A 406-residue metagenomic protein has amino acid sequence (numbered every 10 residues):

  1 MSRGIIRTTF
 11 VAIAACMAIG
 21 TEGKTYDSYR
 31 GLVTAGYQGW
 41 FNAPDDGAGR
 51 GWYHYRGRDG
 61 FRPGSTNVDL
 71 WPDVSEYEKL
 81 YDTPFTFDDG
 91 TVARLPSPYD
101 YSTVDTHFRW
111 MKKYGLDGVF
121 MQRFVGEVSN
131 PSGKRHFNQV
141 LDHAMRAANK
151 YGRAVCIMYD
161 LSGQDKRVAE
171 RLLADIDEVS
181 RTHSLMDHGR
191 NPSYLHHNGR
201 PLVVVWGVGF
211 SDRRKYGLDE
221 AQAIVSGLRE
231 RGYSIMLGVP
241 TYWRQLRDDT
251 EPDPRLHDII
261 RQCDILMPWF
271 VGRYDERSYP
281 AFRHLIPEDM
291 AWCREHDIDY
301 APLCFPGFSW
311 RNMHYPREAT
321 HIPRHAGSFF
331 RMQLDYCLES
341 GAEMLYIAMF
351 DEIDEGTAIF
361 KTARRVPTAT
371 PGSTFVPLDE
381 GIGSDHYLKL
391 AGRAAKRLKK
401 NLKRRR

Functional and structural regions predicted by a protein language model:
M1-S2, I19, A35: Secreted/periplasmic carbohydrate-active enzymes, especially glycoside hydrolases
M1-T9: Bacterial N-terminal signal peptides that target proteins for export
T8-V11, L266: Short amphipathic alpha-helical "recognition" segments used for binding
A12-G20: Hydrophobic h-region of N-terminal signal peptides that target proteins for export in Gram-negative bacteria
G23-R406: Glycan-processing catalytic domains of CAZymes
